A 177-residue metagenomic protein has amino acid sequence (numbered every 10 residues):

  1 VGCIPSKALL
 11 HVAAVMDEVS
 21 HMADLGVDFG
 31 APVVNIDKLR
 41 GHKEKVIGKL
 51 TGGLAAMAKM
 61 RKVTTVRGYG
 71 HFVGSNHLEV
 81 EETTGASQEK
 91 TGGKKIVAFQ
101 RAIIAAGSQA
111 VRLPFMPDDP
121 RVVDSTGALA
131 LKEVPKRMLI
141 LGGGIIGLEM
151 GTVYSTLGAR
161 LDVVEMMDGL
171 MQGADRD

Functional and structural regions predicted by a protein language model:
V1-G2, M116-P120, R137-M138, V153-T156 (+1 more regions): Short, glycine/charged-enriched secondary-structure capping and boundary segments
V1-V134, M167-M171: Glycine-rich flavin
G52-A56, E149, D177: Short Gly/charged-rich anion-binding patches and loops
K132-A174: Rossmann-like NAD(P)H-binding beta-loop-alpha module
